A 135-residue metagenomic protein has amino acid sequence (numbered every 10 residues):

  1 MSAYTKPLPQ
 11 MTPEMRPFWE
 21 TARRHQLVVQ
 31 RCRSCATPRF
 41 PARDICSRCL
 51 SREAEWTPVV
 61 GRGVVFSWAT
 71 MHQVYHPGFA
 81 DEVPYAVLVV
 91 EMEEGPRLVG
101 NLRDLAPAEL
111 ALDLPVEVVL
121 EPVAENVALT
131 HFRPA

Functional and structural regions predicted by a protein language model:
M1-L27, A135: A broadly conserved sequence feature marking short terminus-proximal activation segments in nucleic acid-centric
Q26-V29, R43: Residues immediately within or flanking Cys/His clusters that coordinate Zn2+ in small zinc-binding modules
R31-S34, I45-S51: Short, cysteine/histidine-rich loop/knuckle motifs that typically chelate Zn2+
F40, E53-E55: Short functional micro-motifs and their immediate structural scaffolds
G63-F66, L102: Conserved hydrophobic positions within beta-strands
W68-Q73, E121-E125: Short, conserved beta-turn/loop elements at beta-strand boundaries and strand-helix junctions
E82-L98: Short, basic/aromatic beta-hairpin or loop at an interaction surface
G95, V99-A135: Well-ordered alpha/beta subsegment
